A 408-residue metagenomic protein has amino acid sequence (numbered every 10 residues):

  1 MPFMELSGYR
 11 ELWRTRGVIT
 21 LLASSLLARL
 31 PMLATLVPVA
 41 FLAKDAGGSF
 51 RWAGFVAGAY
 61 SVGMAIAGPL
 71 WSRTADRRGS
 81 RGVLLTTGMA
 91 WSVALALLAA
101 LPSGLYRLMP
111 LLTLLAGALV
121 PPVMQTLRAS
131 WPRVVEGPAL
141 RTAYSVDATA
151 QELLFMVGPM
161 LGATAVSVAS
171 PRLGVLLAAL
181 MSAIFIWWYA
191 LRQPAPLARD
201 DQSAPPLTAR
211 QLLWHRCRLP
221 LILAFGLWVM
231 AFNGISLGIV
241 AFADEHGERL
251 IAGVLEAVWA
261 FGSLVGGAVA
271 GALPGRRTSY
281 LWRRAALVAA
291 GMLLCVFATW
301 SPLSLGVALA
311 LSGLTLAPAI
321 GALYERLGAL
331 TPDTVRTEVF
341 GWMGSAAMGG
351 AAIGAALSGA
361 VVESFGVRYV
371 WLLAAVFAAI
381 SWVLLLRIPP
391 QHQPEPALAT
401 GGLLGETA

Functional and structural regions predicted by a protein language model:
F3-G63, L212-W259: Helix-loop boundary and gating motifs at the non-cytosolic
L26, Y106-P122, G226, L305-P318: Hydrophobic core of transmembrane alpha-helices in multi-pass small-molecule transporters, especially MFS/SLC-type
V39, P121-V135, I239, P318-T331: Intracellular juxtamembrane helix-capping segments at the cytosolic ends of symmetry-related transmembrane helices
I66-S80, V166, V265-S279, V362: Helix-to-loop junctions at the C-terminal end of transmembrane segments in multipass secondary transporters
M89-S103, V288-W300: C-terminal ends and interior cores of transmembrane alpha-helices in multi-pass membrane transporters/permeases
L112-L153: Cytoplasmic helix-loop-helix junction between adjacent transmembrane helices in 12-TM secondary transporters
Y280-I320: C-terminal transmembrane helical hairpin of 12-TM major facilitator-type secondary transporters
T334-F365, A374: A late C-terminal transmembrane helix in Major Facilitator Superfamily
